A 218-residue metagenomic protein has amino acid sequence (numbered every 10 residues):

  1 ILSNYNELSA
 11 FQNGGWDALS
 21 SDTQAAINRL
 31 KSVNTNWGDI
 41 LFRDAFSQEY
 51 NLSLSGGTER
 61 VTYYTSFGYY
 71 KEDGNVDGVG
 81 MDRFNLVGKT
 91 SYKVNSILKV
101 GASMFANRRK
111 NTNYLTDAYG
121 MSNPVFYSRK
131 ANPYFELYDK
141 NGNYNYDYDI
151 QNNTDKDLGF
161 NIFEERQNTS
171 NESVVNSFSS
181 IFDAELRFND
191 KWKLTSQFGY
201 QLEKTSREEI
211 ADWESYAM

Functional and structural regions predicted by a protein language model:
I1-N34, D44, G74-V79, N85 (+3 more regions): Surface-exposed loop/interface segments of Gram-negative outer-membrane beta-barrel transport/assembly proteins
N34-T35, R60-F67: Transmembrane beta-strand segments of Gram-negative outer membrane beta-barrel proteins
I40-A45, L54-T58: Outer-membrane beta-barrel initiation region
S47, T58-E59, N95-I97, R187-N189: Outer-membrane beta-barrel channels and translocator barrels
L52-T58, L86-Y92, S180-L186: Residues on the lipid-exposed face of transmembrane beta-strands in outer-membrane beta-barrel proteins
R60-Y63, I97-V100, W192-L194: Repeated loop/turn-to-beta-strand initiation elements of outer-membrane beta-barrel proteins
F67-D73: Transmembrane beta-strand segments that form the barrel wall of outer-membrane beta-barrel proteins
